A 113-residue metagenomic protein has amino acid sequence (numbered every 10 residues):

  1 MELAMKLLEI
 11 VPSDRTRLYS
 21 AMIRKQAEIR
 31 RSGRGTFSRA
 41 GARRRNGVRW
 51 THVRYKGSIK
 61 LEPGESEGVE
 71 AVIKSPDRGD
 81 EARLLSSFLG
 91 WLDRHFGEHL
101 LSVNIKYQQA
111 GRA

Functional and structural regions predicted by a protein language model:
M1-G47: Negatively charged, low-complexity tracts enriched in Asp/Glu with abundant Ser/Thr
A4-E9, K60, E70-V72: Beta-strand secondary-structure signal
L7, K25, S58, K106-Q109: Charge-rich, low-complexity N-terminal segments
R15, T51-K56, V72-G79: Secondary-structure transition/turn motif
I29-R34, H52-Y55, F96-L101: Short secondary-structure junctions
R45-V69: A short, structured beta-strand/loop element
K74-V103: C-terminal structural segments of small proteins and small subunits
L100-A113: Short, highly charged C-terminal tails/helix-capping segments
